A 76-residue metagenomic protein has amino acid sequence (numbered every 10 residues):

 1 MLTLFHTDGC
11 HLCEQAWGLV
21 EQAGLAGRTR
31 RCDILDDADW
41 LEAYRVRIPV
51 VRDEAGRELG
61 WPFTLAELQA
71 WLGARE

Functional and structural regions predicted by a protein language model:
M1-A23, R30: Local sequence-structure signature of Cys/Sec-based thiol-disulfide redox active-site neighborhoods
D8, L35-D36, F63: Short beta->alpha linker loops
C13-E14, A38, P62: Loop/helix-junction capping segments adjacent to catalytic residues or to phosphate/diphosphate-binding pockets
Q22-L25, A74: Secondary-structure boundary motif
A26-A38: Thiol-based oxidoreductase modules, predominantly thioredoxin-like and allied folds used for disulfide exchange
R45-V51: Structural micro-motif
E54-E76: Non-catalytic, surface beta->alpha helical segment in thiol-disulfide oxidoreductase systems
